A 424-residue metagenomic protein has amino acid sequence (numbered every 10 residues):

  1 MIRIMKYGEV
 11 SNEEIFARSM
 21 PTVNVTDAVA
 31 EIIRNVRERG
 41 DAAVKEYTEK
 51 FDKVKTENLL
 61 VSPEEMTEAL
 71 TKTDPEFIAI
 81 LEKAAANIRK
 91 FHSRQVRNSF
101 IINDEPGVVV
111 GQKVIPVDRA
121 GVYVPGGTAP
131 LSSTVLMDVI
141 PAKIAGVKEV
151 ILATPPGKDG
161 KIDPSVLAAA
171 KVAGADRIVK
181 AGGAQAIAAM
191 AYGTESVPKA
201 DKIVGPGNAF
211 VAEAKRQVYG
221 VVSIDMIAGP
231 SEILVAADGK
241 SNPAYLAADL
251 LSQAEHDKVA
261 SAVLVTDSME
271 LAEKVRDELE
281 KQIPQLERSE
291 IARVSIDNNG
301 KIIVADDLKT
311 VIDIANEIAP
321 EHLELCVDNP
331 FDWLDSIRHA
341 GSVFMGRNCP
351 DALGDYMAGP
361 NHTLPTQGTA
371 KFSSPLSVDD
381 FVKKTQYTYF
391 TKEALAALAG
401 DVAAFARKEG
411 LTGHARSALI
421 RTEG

Functional and structural regions predicted by a protein language model:
M1-D118: N-terminal Rossmann-like NAD(P)+-binding subdomain of aldehyde/semialdehyde dehydrogenases
I102-A168: Conserved small-residue-rich beta-alpha loop and adjacent elements that most often cradle the phosphate/pyrophosphate
M137-K148, K171-A173, A191-V197, K215-Q217 (+1 more regions): Alpha-helix C-terminal capping segments
K148-K158, A262-S268, V275, G346: Short internal beta-strands
G174-Y245, D249-S252, H256-S261: Conserved NAD(P)+-binding/catalytic subdomain of aldehyde/semialdehyde dehydrogenases
M226-N298, I302: A conserved active-site cap/scaffold subdomain adjacent to cofactor or substrate pockets
N316-G424: C-terminal core of ALDH-fold dehydrogenases
